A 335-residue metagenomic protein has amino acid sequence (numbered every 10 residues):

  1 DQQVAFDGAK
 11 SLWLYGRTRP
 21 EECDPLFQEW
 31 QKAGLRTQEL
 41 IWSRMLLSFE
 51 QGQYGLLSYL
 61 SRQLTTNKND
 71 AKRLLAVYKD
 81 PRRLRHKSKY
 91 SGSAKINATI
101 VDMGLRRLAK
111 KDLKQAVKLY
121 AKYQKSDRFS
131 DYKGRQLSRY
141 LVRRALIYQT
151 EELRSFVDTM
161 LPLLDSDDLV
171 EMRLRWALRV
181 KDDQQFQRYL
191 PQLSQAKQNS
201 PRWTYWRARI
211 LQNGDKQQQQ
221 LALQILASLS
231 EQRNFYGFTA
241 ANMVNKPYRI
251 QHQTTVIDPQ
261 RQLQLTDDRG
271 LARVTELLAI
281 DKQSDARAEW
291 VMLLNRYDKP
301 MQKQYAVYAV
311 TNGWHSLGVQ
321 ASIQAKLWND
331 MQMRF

Functional and structural regions predicted by a protein language model:
D1-F335: Cell-wall glycan-active module
